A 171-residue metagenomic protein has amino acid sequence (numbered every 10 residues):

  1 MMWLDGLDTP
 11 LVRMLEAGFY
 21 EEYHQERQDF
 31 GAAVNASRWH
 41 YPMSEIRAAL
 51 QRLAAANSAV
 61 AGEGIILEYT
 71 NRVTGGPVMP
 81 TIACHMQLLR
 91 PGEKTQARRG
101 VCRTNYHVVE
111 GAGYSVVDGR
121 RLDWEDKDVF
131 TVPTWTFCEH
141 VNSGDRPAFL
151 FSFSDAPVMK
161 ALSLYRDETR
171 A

Functional and structural regions predicted by a protein language model:
M1-R13, Y106-H107, D145-R166: A short hydrophobic beta-strand segment most commonly corresponding to one strand of the jelly-roll/cupin
W3, E68, C84-L88, N105 (+2 more regions): Conserved hydrophobic/aromatic beta-strand scaffold that supports enzyme active sites
W3, V117, D123-G144, L150-S154: Conserved metal-binding segment of the jelly-roll/cupin
L11-T81, H85, R166-T169: A short, N-terminal "cap"/entry segment at the start of jelly-roll beta-barrel domains of the cupin/DSBH fold
G64, T81-C84, C102-R103, E110-A112 (+3 more regions): Active-site lining segments that contact anionic ligands and/or coordinate catalytic metals
T74-A83, R90-T104, D126: A short beta-loop-beta micro-motif enriched in histidine and acidic residues
G76, P91, C138-H140, V158-K160: Flexible loop/turn segments at secondary-structure boundaries
R99-D126, V141, L164: A short beta-strand-loop-beta hairpin characteristic of the jelly-roll/cupin
